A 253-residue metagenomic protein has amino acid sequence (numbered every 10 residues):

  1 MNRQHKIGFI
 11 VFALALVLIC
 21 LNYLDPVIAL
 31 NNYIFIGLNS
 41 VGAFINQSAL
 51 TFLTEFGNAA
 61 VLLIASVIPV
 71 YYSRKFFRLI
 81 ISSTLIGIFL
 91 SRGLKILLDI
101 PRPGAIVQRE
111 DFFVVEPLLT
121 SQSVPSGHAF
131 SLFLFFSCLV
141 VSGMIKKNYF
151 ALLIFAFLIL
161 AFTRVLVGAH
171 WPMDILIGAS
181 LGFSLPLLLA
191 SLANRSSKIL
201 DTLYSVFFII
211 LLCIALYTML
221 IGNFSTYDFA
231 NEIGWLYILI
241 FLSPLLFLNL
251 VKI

Functional and structural regions predicted by a protein language model:
M1-V61, G93-L118, K252: N-terminal transmembrane-helix/juxtamembrane module of multi-pass inner/ER membrane proteins
N2, A43-N46, V67-K75, L79 (+3 more regions): Juxtamembrane/transmembrane-helix boundary motifs in multi-pass membrane proteins
I7-I19, S83-G87, I154-L158, F208-I214: Alpha-helical transmembrane segments
F12, A60-L63, I80, T84-I88 (+3 more regions): Alpha-helical transmembrane spans of integral membrane proteins, capturing the lipid-embedded, hydrophobic core of TM
I28-A29, Y71-L153: Membrane-interface loops
I36-Q47, T51-F52, I81-T84, A179 (+1 more regions): Loop-to-helix transition at the N-terminal end of transmembrane alpha-helices
L63-V67, L187-L189: Canonical alpha-helical transmembrane segments
F113-V251: Membrane-embedded catalytic cores of phosphoryl/pyrophosphoryl-handling enzymes
